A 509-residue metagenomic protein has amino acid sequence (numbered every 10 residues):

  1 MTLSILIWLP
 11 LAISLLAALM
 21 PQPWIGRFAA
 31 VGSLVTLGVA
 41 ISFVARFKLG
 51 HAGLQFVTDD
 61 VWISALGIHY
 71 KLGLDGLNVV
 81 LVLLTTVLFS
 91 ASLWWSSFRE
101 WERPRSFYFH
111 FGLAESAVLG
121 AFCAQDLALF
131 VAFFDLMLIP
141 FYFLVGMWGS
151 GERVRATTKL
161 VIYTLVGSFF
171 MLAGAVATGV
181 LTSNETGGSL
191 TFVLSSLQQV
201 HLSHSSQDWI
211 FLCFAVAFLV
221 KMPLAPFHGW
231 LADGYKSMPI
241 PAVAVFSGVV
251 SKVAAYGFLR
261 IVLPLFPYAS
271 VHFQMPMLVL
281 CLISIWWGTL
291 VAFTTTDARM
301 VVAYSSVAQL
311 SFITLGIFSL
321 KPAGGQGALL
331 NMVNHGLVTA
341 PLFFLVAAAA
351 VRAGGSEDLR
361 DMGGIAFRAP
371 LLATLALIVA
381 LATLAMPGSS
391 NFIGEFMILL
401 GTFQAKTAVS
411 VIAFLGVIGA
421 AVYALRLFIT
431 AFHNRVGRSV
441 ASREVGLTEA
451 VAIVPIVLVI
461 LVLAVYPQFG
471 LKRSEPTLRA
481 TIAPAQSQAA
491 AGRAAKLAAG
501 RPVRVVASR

Functional and structural regions predicted by a protein language model:
M1-L9, L74-T85, A128-P140, Q207-V220 (+2 more regions): Structural signature of hydrophobic alpha-helical transmembrane segments
T2, A17-F109, N184-Q199, A480 (+1 more regions): Transmembrane helix-loop-helix hairpins at membrane boundaries of multipass inner-membrane proteins
T2-L19, A30-A45, V82-S96, A114-S116 (+5 more regions): Central hydrophobic cores of alpha-helical transmembrane segments in multi-pass inner-membrane proteins across all
S14-L19, I41, S90-W94, S116-G120 (+8 more regions): Alpha-helical transmembrane segments of multipass membrane proteins
L19-T36, R99-L113, A128-V131, G149-F170 (+6 more regions): Membrane-interfacial loop-to-helix junctions in multi-pass inner-membrane proteins
K48-H69, F169-H228, D233, F258-P276 (+5 more regions): Juxtamembrane/interfacial segments at transmembrane-helix boundaries in multi-pass membrane proteins
H110-L113, A117-W209, V220, V291-D358: Alpha-helical multi-pass transmembrane bundles of energy-transducing inner-membrane proteins
A225, T339-F343, V409-R443: Predominantly late transmembrane helices and immediately cytosolic-facing juxtamembrane segments
